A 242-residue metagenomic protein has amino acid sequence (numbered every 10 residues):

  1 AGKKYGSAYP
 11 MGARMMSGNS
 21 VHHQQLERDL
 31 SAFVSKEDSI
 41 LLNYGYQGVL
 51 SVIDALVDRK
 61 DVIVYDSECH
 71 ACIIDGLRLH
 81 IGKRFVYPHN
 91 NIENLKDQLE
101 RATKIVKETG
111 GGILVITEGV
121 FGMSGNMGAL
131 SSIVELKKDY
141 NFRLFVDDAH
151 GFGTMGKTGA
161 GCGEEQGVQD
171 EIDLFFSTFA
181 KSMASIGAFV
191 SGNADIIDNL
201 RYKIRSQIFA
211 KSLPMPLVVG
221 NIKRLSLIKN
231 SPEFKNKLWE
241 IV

Functional and structural regions predicted by a protein language model:
K3-Y44: Conserved N-terminal alpha-helix of the aminotransferase class I/II PLP-enzyme fold
V52-A71: Conserved PLP-anchoring active-site segment centered on the Schiff-base-forming lysine
R59, L79-I81, Y140, E171: Short, structured coil segments at secondary-structure junctions
F85, H89-V146: Active-site phosphate-binding strand-loop segment of PLP-dependent enzymes
Y140-F142, G161-F179, D198, Y202: Conserved active-site segment immediately N-terminal to the catalytic lysine that forms the internal aldimine
L174-F176, M183-P232: Conserved core segment of the aminotransferase class I/II
I222, W239-V242: Conserved glycine-rich beta-strand-loop-beta hairpin in the small C-terminal domain of fold type I
